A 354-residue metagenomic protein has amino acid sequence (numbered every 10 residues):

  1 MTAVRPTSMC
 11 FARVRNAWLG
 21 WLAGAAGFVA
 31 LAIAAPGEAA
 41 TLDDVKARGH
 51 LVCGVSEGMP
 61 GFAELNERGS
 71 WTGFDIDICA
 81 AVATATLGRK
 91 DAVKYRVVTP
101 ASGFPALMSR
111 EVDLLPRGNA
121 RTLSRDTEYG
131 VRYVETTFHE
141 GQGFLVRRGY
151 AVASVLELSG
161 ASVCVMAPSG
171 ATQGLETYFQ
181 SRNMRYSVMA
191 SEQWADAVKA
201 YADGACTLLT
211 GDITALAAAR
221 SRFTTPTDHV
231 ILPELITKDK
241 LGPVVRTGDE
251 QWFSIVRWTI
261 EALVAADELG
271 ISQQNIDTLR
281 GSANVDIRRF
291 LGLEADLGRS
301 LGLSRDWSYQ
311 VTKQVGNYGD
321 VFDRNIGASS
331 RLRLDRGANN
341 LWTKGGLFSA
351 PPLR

Functional and structural regions predicted by a protein language model:
M1-A17: N-terminal secretory signal peptides that target proteins for export/translocation
A34-A35: N-terminal signal peptide c-region/cleavage motif recognized by signal peptidases
A39-R117, L301-D306, Q314, Y318 (+1 more regions): Extracytoplasmic small-molecule ligand-binding "clamshell" domains of the periplasmic binding protein/Venus flytrap
K46-A47, A83-G88, M108-V112, G149 (+6 more regions): Sec-exported extracytoplasmic/periplasmic mature domains
V52-G61, W71-T86, A120-T122, E140-E192 (+1 more regions): Bilobed "Venus flytrap"/periplasmic-binding protein-like clamshell domains and structurally analogous long
D77-A80, T84-T86, R148-V152, L156-E157 (+5 more regions): Extended ligand-binding regions for polar small-molecule ligands
A80, T84, G88, A92-E157 (+2 more regions): Acidic, polar ligand-binding/catalytic clefts
L297-R354: C-terminal functional modules
